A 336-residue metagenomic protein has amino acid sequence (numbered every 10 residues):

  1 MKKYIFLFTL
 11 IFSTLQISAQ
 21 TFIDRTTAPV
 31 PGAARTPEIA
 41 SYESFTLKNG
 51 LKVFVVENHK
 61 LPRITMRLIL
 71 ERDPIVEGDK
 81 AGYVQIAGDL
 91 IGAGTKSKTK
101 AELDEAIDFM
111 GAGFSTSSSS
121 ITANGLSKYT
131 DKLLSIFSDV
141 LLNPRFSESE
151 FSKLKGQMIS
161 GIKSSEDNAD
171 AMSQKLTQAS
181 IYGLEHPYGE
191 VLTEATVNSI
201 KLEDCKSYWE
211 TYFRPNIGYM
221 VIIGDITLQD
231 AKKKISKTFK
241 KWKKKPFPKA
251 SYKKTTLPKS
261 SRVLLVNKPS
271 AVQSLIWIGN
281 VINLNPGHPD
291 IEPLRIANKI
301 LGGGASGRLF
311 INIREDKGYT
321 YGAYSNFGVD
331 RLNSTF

Functional and structural regions predicted by a protein language model:
M1-F22: Bacterial Sec-dependent N-terminal signal peptides
T21-V30, Y219-L284: An aromatic/glycine/proline-enriched structural segment found at the starts of mature extracellular/organellar domains
T26-S44, A179-G218, P246, A250-T255 (+1 more regions): Histidine-acidic residue clusters that define the catalytic metal-binding segment of zinc metallopeptidase domains
P31, R35-I64: Mature N-terminal segment immediately following signal peptide/propeptide cleavage in secreted/periplasmic
Y42-S44, K52-E57, S207-T211, S260-K268: Short, surface-exposed beta-strand/loop micro-motifs that present aromatic residues
F54-V56, L61-G92, K98-N143, K155-I159 (+4 more regions): M16 family metallopeptidases and their MPP-like homologs
E102, N143-F151, G161, S199-L202: Peptidyl-prolyl cis-trans isomerase
